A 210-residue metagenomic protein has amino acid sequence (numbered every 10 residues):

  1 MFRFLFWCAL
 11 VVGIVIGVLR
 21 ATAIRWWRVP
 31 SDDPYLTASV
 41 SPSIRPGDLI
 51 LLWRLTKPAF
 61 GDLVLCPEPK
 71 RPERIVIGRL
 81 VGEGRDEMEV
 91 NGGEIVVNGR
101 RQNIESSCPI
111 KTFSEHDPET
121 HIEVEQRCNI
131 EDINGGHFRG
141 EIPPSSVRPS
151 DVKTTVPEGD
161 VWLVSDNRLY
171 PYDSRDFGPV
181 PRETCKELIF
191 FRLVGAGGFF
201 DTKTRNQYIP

Functional and structural regions predicted by a protein language model:
F2-C8, G13, G17, A23-P210: Soluble "head" domains of membrane/secretory-pathway proteins
